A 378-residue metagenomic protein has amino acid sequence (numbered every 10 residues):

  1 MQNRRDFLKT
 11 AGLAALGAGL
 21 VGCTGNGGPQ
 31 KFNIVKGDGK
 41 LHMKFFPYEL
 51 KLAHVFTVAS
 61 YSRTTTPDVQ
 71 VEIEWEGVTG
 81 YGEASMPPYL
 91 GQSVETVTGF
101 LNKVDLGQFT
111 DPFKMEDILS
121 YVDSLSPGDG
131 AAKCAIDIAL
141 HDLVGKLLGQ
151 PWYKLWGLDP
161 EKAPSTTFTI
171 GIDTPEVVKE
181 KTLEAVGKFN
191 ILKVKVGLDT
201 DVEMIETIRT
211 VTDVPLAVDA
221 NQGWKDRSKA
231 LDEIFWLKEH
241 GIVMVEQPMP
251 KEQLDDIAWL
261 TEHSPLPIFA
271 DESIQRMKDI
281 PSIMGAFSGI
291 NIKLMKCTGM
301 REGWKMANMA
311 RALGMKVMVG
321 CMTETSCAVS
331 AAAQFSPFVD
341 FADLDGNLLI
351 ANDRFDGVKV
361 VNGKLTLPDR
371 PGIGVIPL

Functional and structural regions predicted by a protein language model:
M1-N3: N-terminal secretory signal peptides
D6-N26: N-terminal export signals
G12-A14, V35-L50, D68, E76 (+1 more regions): Flexible C-terminal active-site loop/helix
F32-F45, Y61, E74, T79-L147: Metal- or metallocofactor-binding catalytic centers and their adjacent structured scaffolds across diverse enzyme
E49-T57: Short Pro/Gly-enriched beta-strand edge/turn motifs at strand-loop
V71, G77, I136, G149 (+6 more regions): Conserved, mostly hydrophobic/aromatic
W152-S264: Metal-dependent enolase-superfamily TIM-barrel catalytic cores that perform enediolate-based chemistry
D255-I257, H263, F269, S273-L344: Catalytic alpha/beta core domains of metabolic enzymes, predominantly
